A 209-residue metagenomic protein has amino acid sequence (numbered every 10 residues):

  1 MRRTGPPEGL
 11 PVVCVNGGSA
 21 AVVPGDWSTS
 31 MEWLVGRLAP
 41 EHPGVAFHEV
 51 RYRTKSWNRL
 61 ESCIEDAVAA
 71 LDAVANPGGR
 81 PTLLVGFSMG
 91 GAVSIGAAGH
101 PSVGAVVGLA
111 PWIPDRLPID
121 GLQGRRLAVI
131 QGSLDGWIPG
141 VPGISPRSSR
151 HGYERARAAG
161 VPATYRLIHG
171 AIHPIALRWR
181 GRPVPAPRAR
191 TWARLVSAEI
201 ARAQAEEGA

Functional and structural regions predicted by a protein language model:
M1-G44: Short, surface-exposed "cap/lid" segments of acyl-processing enzymes
D26-R37, L134-A163: Active-site-adjacent alpha-helix of alpha/beta-hydrolase-fold enzymes
W57-P77, W192: Alpha/beta-hydrolase active-site loop
P81-G86, L109: Short beta-strand immediately N-terminal to the catalytic nucleophile in serine-hydrolase-like folds
V85-S94: Gly/Ala-rich beta-loop-alpha elbow adjacent to hydrolase catalytic centers
S102-I113: A conserved short beta-strand
Q123, A128-D135: Short beta-strand/loop motif that positions the catalytic acidic residue of the alpha/beta-hydrolase fold
A158-A209: C-terminal catalytic histidine-bearing segment of alpha/beta-hydrolase fold enzymes
